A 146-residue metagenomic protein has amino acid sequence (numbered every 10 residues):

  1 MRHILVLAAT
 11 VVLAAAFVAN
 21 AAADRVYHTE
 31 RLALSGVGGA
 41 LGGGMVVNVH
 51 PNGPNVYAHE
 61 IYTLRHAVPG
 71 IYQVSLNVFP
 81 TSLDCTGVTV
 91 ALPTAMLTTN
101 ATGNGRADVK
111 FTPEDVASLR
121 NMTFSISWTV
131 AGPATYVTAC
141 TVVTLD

Functional and structural regions predicted by a protein language model:
M1-I4: Positively charged n-region of N-terminal signal peptides that target proteins for export
A8-A16: Bacterial N-terminal signal peptides
F17-A23: Sec/Tat signal peptide C-region and signal peptidase I cleavage site
A23-D146: N-terminal leader/targeting pre-sequences
